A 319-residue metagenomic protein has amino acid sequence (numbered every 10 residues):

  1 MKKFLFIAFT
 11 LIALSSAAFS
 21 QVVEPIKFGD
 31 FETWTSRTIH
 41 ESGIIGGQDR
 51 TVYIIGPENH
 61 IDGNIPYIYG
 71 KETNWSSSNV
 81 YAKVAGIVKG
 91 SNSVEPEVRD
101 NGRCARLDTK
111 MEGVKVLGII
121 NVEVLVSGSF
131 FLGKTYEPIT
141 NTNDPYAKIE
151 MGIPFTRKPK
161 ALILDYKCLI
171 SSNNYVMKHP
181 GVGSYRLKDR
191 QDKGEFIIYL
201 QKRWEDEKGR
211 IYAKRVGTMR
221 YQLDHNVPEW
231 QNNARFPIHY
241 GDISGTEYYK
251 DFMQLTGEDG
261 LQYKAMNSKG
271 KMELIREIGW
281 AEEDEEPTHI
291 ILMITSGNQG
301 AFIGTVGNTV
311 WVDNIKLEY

Functional and structural regions predicted by a protein language model:
M1-P25: Bacterial Sec-dependent N-terminal signal peptides
Q21-P159, D189-D242, F252-N298, F302-E318: Aromatic (Trp/Tyr/Phe) and Gly/Pro-enriched flexible surface segments
K158-C168: A short beta-strand element within beta-rich, extracytoplasmic domains of secreted/secretory-pathway proteins
C168-Y175, R186-Q191: Extended, low-complexity, turn-rich repeat/linker tracts enriched in Gly/Pro/Ser/Thr and Asp/Glu that occur
N174, S244-K250: Substrate-binding/catalytic groove segments of enzymes that remodel or degrade extracellular structural polymers
N174-H179, G209-I211: A short secondary-structure junction signal
P180-R186: Interfacial segments of alpha-helical transmembrane regions
